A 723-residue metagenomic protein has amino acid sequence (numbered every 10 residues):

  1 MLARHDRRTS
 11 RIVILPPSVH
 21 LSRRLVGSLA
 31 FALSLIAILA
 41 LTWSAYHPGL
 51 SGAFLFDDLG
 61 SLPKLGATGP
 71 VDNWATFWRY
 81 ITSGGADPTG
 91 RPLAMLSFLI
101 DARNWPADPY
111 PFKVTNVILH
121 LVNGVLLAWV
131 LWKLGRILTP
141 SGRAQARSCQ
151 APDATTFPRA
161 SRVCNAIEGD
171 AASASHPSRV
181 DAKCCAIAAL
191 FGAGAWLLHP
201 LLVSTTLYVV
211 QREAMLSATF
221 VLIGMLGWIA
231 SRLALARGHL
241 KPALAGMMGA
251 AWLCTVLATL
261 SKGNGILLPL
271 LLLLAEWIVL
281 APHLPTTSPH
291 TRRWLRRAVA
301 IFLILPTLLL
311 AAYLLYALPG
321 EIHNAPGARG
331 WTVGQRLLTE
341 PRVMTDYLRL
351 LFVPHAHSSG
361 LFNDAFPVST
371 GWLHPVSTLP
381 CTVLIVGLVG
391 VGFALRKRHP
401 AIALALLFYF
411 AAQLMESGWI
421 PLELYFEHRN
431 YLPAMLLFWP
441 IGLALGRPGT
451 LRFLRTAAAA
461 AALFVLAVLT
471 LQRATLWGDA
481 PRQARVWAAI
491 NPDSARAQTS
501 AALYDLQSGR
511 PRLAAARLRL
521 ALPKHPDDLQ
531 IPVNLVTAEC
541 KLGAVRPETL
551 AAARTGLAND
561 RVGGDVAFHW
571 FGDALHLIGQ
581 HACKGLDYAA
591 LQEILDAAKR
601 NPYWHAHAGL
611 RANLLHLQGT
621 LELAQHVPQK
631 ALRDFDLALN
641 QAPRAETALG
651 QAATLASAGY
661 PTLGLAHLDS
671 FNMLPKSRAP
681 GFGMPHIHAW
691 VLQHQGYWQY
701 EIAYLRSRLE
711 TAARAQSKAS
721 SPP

Functional and structural regions predicted by a protein language model:
L2-A146, A151, D170, S178-P547 (+2 more regions): Polytopic membrane enzymes that build or remodel cell-surface glycoconjugates and lipids
L2-R8, I12-L25, R482-P723: C-terminal luminal/periplasmic domains and tails of membrane-associated envelope-modifying transferases
V163: Oxyanion-binding and handling regions
